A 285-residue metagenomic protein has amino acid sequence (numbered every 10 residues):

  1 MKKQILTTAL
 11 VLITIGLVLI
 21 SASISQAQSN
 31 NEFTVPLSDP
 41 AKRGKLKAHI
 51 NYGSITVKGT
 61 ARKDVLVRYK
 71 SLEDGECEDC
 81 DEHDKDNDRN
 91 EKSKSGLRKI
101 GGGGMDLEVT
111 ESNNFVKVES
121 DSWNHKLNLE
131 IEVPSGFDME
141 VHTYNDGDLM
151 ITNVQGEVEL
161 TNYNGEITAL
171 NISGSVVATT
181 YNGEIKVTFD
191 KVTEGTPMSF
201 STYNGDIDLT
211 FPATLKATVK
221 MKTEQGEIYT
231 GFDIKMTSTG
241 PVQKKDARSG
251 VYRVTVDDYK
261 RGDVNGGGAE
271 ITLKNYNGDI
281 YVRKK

Functional and structural regions predicted by a protein language model:
M1-N31: Bacterial Sec-dependent N-terminal signal peptides
S23-I50, S54-H142, N153, E159 (+4 more regions): Acidic (Asp/Glu) and glycine-rich low-complexity loops/linkers that are typically intrinsically disordered
I55, I185, I228-Y229, I280-V282: Short loop/beta submotifs within extracellular cysteine-rich repeat domains
G147, G165, G183, G205 (+2 more regions): Hydrophobic lipid-interacting interfaces of membrane-associated proteins
G147-L149, V154: Extracellular repeat-rich scaffold modules on cell surfaces
I151, A169, F189-V192: Right-handed parallel beta-helix/beta-solenoid
G174, F189-V219: Flexible, glycine-rich surface segments
E270-K285: Short, low-complexity, Pro/Ser/Thr/Gly-rich segments in the mature regions of secreted, periplasmic
